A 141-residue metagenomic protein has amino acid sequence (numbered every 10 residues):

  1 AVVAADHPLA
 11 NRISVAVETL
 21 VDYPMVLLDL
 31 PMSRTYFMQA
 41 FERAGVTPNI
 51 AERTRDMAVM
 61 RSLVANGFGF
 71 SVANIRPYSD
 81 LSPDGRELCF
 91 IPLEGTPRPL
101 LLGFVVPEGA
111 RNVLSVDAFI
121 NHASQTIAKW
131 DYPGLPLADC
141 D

Functional and structural regions predicted by a protein language model:
V3, L27, T54, V72-N74: A short structural motif in glycosyltransferase catalytic domains
V3-M25: Flexible hinge/capping segments at coil-to-helix
D6, D22, G45-T47, E87: A generic structural signal for alpha->beta connector loops
L9, P24-A44, S79, N112-N121 (+1 more regions): Secondary-structure junction motif
R12-I13, T19, A58-G109, A118: Beta-alpha-beta core module
S14, R34-T35, D56-M57: Structural motif corresponding to alpha-helix initiation and N-cap regions
L27, T47-V59: Short beta-strand-to-loop elements that line the ligand-binding cleft of bilobed periplasmic-binding protein-like
